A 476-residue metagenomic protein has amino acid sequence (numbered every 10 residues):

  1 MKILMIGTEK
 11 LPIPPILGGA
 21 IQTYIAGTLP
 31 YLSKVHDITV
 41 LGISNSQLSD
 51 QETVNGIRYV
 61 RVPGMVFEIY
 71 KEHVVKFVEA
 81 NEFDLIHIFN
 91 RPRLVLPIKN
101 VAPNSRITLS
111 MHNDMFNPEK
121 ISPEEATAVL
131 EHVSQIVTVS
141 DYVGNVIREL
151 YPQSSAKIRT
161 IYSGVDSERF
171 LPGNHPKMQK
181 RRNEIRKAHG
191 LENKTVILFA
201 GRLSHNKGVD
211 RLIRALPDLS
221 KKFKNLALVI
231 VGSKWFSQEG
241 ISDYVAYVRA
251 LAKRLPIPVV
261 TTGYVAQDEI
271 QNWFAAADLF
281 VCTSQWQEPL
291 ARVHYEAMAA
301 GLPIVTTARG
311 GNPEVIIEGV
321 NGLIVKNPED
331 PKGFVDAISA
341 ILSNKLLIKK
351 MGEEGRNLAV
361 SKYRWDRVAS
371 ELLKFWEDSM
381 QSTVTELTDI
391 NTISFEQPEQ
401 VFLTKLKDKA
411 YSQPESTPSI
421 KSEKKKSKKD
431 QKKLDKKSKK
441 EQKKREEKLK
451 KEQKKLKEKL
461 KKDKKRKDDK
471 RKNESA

Functional and structural regions predicted by a protein language model:
L4, V137, R186, L191-K207 (+2 more regions): Conserved donor-binding/catalytic core segment of Leloir-type glycosyltransferases
I88-L94, M111: Short His-centered aromatic/hydrophobic patch
I241-Y264: Nucleotide-activated donor-binding/catalytic signature segment of Leloir-type glycosyltransferases, i.e., the conserved
Y264-V265, N272-A277: Short alpha-helical donor nucleotide-sugar binding micro-motif in glycosyltransferases
A275-P289, L302: Acidic donor-binding loop of glycosyltransferase active sites
P303-T306, I316: Short hydrophobic beta-strand element within catalytic cores of glycosyltransferases and related nucleotide-activated
P313-S339, L346-K350: Change "using UDP/GDP/dTDP sugars" to "using nucleotide sugars
G333, A340, L347-K362, D389: A short, well-ordered alpha-helix in the C-terminal region of glycosyltransferases
